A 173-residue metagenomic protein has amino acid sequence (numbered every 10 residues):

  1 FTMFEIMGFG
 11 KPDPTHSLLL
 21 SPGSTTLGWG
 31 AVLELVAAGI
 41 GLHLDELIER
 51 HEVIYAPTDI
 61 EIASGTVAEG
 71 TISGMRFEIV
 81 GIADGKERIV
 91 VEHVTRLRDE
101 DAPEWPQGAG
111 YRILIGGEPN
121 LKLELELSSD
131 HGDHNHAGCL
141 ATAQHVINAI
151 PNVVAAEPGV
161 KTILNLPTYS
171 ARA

Functional and structural regions predicted by a protein language model:
F1-E52: Conserved anion/nucleotide-ligand pocket segment
T15-L18, I60-T66: A gly/ser-rich beta-alpha-beta helix-loop segment of oxidoreductase catalytic cores
V53-E61: Beta-rich nucleic-acid/ligand-interaction surfaces
A63-A173: C-terminal active-site/capping subdomain that shapes the small-molecule cofactor and substrate pocket of enzyme
